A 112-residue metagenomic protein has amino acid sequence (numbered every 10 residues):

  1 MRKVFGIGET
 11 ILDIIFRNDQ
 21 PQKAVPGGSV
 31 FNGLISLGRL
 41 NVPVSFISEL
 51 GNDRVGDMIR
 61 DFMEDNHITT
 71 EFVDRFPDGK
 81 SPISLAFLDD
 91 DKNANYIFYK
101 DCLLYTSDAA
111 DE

Functional and structural regions predicted by a protein language model:
M1-K3, P82, N95: A residue-level signal for beta-strand positions that form part of recognition/binding surfaces within mature
M1-R17: Positively charged, low-complexity intrinsically disordered leader regions
T10, G38-L40, A110: Generic helix-packing signal
T10, S81, T106: Ser/Thr-centric signal marking residues that sit in or immediately flank functional binding/regulatory motifs
L12, F16, N52, D111: Short, glycine/acidic-enriched loop or turn micro-motifs at the edges of active sites
R17-S84, L88-N93, D101-L103: Substrate-binding N-lobe of the ribokinase-like
Y105-E112: Conserved small/polar residues in nucleotide/adenosyl-binding loops
